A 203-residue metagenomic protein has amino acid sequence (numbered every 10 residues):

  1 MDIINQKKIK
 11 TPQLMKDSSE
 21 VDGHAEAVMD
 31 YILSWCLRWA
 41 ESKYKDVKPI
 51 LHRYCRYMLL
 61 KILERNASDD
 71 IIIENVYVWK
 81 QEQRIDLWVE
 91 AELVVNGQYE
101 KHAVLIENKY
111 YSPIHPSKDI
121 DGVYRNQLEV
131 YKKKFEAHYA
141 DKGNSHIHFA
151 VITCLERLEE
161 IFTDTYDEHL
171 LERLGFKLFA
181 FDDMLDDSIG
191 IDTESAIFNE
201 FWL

Functional and structural regions predicted by a protein language model:
M1-L203: Charged, terminal alpha-helix-loop-beta segments that serve as non-catalytic nucleic-acid engagement and/or assembly
